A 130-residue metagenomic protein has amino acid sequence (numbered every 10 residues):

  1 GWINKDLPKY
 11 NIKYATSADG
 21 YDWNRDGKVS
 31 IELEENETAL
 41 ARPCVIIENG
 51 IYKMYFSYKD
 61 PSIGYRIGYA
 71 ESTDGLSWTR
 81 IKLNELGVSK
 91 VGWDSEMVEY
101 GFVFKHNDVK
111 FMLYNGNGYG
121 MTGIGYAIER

Functional and structural regions predicted by a protein language model:
G1-R130: Carbohydrate-active catalytic/glycan-binding domains of CAZyme proteins, especially the secreted or lumenal ectodomains
